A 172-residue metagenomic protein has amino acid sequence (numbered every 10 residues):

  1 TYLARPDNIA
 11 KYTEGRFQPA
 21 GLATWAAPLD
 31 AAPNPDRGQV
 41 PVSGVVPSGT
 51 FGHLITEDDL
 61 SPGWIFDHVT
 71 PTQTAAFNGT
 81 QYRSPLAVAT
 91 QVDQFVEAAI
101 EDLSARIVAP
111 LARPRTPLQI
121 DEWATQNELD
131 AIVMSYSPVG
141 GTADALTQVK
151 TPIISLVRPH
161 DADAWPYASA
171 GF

Functional and structural regions predicted by a protein language model:
T1-G21: Contiguous mid-protein beta-loop-alpha structural module that forms a pocket-lining wall or clamp of enzyme active
E14-F172: Trp/Phe/Arg-rich N-terminal binding region typifying the photolyase-homology
